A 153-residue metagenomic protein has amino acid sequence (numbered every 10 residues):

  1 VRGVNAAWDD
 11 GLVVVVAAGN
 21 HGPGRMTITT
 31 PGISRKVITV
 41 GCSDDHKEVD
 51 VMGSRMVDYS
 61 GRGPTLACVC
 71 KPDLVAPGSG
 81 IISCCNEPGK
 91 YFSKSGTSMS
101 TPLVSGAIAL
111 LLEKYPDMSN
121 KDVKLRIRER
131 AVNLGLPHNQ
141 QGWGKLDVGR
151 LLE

Functional and structural regions predicted by a protein language model:
V1-K36, C42, L66-V69, C85-T101 (+1 more regions): Substrate-binding/access-modulating region of protease and related hydrolase catalytic domains
R2-A6, L103-G106, D122, R150: Extracytoplasmic/secreted proteins, especially bacterial periplasmic and envelope-associated proteins
T27, R35-K36, R55, C70 (+2 more regions): Residues that flank catalytic or metal-binding motifs in active/ligand-binding sites
T27-T30, G78-Q141: Hydrolase catalytic cores
D44-K47, V132-N133: Acidic glycine-/aspartate-rich tracts in secreted/extracellular proteins
E48-G53: Short, charged, surface-exposed secondary-structure boundary motifs
V57-S83: Internal glycine-rich alpha/beta core junctions
Q141-E153: C-terminal domain-closing interface element
